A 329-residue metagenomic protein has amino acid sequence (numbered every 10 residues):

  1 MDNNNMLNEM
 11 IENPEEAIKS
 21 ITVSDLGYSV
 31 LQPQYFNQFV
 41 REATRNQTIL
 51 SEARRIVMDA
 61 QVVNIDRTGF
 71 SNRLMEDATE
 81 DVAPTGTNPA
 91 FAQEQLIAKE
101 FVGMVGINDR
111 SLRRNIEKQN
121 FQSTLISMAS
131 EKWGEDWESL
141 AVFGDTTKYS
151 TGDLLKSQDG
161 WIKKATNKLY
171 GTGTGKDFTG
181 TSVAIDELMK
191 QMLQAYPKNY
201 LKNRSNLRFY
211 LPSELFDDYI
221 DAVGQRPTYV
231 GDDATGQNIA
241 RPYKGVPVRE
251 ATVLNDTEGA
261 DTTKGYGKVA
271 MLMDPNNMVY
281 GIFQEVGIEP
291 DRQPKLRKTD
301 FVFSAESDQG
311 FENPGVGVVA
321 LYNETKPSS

Functional and structural regions predicted by a protein language model:
D2-N46, A53, D59-Q61, K156-K190 (+1 more regions): Sequence/fold signature of self-assembling virion shell proteins
V23-G106: Assembly/oligomerization interface modules of large self-assembling protein complexes
L31, T124, M128, L211-E214: Generic recognition of stable, solvent-exposed alpha-helical segments in well-folded globular domains
L74, N115, E138, D218-I220: Short helix/loop capping segments that flank catalytic or ligand/cofactor-binding pockets
V102, N206, K298: Broad gene-expression machinery/nucleic-acid interaction feature
I107-Q194, K326-S329: Alpha-helical scaffold segments that mediate packing/assembly in large oligomeric complexes
A141-T146, N203-P212, D233: Short coil/turn segments at secondary-structure boundaries
E187-G224: Ordered core of a single globular domain
